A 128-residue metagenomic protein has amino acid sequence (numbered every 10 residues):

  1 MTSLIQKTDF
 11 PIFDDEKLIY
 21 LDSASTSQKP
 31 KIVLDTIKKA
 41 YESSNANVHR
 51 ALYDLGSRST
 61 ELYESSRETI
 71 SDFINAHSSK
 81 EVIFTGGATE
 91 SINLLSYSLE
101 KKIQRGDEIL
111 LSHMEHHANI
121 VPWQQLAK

Functional and structural regions predicted by a protein language model:
M1-K128: Pyridoxal 5′-phosphate
